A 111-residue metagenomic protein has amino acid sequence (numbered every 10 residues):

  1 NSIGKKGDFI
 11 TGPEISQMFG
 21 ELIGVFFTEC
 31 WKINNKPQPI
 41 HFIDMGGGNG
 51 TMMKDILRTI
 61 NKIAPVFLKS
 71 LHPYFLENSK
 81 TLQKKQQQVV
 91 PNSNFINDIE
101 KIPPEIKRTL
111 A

Functional and structural regions predicted by a protein language model:
N1-M45, N49-K107: Rossmann-like AdoMet
T109-A111: Conserved proline-anchored active-site loop of SAM-dependent methyltransferases that bridges a beta-strand
